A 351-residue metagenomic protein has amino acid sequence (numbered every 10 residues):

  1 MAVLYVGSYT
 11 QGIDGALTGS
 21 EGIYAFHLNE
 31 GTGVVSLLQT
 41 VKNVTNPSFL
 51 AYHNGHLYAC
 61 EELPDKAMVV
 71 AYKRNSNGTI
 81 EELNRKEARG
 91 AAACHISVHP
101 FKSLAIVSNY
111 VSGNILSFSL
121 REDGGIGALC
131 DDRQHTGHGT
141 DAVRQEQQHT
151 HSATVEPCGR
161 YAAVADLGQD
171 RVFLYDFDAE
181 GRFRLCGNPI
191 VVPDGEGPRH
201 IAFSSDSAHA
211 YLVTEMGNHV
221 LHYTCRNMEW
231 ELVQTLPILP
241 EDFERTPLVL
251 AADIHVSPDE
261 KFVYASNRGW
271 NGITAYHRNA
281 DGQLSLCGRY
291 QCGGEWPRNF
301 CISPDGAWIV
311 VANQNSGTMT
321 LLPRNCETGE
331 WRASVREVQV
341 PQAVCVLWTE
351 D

Functional and structural regions predicted by a protein language model:
Y9-Q11, E62-P64, Y110, L120 (+7 more regions): Short loop/turn segments immediately following the C-termini of beta-strands
F26-G33, Y72-G78, S117-G127, Y175-R182 (+3 more regions): Short loop/turn segments immediately following beta-strands, especially the blade-tip and inter-blade linker loops
Y52-G55, V98-K102, P157-C158, S205-S207 (+3 more regions): Residue-level detector of Asp-centered blade-edge/turn motifs that repeat once per structural unit in beta-propeller
T79-S152: Asp-box/WD-like beta-propeller blade repeats and closely related beta-sheet repeat scaffolds
C130-Q145, P189-I190, V233-T246, V338-D351: Surface-exposed loop and turn segments in beta-propeller and other repeat-based domains that flank or scaffold
V249-V311: Loop/turn-rich, solvent-exposed surfaces of beta-rich toroidal or solenoidal domains
